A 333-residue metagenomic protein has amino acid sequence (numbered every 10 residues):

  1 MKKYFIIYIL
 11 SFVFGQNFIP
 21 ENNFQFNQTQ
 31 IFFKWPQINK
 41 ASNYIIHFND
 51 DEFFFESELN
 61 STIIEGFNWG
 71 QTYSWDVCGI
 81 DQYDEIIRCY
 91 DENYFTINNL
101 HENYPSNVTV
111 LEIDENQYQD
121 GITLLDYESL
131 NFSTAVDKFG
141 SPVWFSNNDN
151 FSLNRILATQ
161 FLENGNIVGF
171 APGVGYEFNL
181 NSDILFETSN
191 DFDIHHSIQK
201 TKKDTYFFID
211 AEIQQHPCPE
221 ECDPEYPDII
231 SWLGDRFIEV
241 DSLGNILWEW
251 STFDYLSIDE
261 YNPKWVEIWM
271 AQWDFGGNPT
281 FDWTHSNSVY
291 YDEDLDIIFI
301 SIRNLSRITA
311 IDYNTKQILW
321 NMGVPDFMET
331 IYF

Functional and structural regions predicted by a protein language model:
K3-G15: Sec-dependent N-terminal signal peptides
I7, N43, D137-K138: C-terminal outer-membrane/trafficking sorting elements
Q16-N39, W69, C89-Y104: Pro/Thr/Ser/Gly-rich low-complexity, intrinsically disordered linker/stalk tracts
F18-P20, S61, I194: Short structured motifs
T29, E58, S231: Exposed loop/turn and edge beta-strand positions of beta-sandwich/beta-sheet ligand-binding modules
Q37-S42, E128-L130: Short proline/glycine-enriched turn/loop motifs at strand-loop junctions of beta-rich domains
N43-T72, C78, Q82-N93: Recognizes extended acidic, P/S/T-rich segments that occur within or adjacent to Ig-like beta-sandwich modules
T72, D81-F333: Histidine-/acidic-rich catalytic cores in large beta-rich domains
